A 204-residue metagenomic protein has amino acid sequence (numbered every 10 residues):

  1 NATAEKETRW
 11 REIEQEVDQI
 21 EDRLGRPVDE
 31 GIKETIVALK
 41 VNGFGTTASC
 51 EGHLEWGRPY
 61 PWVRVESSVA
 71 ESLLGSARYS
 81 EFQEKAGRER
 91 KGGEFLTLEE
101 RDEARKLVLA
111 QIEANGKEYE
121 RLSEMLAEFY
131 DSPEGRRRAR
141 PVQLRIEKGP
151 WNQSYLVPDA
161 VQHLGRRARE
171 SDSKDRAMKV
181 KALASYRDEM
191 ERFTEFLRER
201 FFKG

Functional and structural regions predicted by a protein language model:
N1-W62, S68-A70: N-terminal low-complexity, intrinsically disordered segments
A2-E21, Y79-E89, E100-N115: Long, compositionally biased, charged low-complexity segments
T3, R9, P27-D29, E66 (+9 more regions): Serine/threonine-rich low-complexity intrinsically disordered regions
R26, I32, F44-H53, R58 (+7 more regions): Intrinsically disordered, low-complexity regions
A38, G43-T47, H53-L74, E94-E113 (+1 more regions): Signature for HUH/AEP ssDNA processing cores
K40, S49, L54, S72 (+6 more regions): Generic detector of intrinsically disordered, low-complexity, polar/charged segments
R58-E89, F95, R145-L156, G165: Catalytic toxin/effector domains delivered as secreted proteins or via bacterial secretion systems
E94, R101-G204: Active-site or metal-binding loop neighborhoods of secreted/extracellular toxin and effector enzymes
